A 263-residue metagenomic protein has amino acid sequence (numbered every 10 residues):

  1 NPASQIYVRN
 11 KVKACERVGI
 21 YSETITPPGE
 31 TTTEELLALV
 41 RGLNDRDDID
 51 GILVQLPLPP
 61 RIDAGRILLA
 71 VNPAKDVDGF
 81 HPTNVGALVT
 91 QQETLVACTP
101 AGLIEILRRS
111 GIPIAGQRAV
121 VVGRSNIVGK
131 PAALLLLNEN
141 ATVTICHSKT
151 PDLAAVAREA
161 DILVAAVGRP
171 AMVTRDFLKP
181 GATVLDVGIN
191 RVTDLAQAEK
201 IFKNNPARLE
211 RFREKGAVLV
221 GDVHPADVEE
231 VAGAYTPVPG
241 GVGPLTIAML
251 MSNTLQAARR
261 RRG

Functional and structural regions predicted by a protein language model:
N1-G51: N-terminal ligand-binding/catalytic initiation module
P2-K13, G29, E93-V187, V192-K203 (+1 more regions): Glycine-rich phosphate/diphosphate-binding loop of Rossmann-like nucleotide-binding domains
R17, G42-D47, V71-A74, D227 (+2 more regions): Non-catalytic terminal and connector segments of soluble metabolic enzymes
S22-T24, V143, Y235: Generic structural signal for residues in well-ordered beta-strands
L37, R41, A101-I104, R175 (+2 more regions): Amphipathic, non-transmembrane alpha-helical secondary structure
L53-R118, V156: Anion-binding alpha/beta catalytic cores of soluble intermediary-metabolism enzymes, centered on
V54-R61, R169-A171, I189-V192, G241: Short glycine-rich anion-binding loops that position phosphate/pyrophosphate groups of nucleotides and phosphorylated
L107, L195-G263: Adenosine-phosphate binding glycine-rich loop
